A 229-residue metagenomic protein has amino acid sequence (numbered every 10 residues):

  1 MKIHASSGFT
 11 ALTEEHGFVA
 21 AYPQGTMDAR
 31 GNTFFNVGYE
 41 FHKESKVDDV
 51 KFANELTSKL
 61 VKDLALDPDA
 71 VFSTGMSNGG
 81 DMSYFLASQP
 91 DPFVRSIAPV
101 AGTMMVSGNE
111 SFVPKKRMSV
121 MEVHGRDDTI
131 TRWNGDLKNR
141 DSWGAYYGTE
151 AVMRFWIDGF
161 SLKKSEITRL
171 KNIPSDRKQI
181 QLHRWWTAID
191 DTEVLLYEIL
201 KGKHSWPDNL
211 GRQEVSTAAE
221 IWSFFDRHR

Functional and structural regions predicted by a protein language model:
M1-F72, M76, D81-Q89, P114 (+1 more regions): Serine-hydrolase catalytic machinery in alpha/beta-hydrolase-like enzymes
H4-F9, T103-F112, R177-W185: Alpha-helical scaffolding within the catalytic cores of extracellular/periplasmic polymer-degrading hydrolases
P92-M104, M118-S119: A conserved short beta-strand
K115-V120, D190-V194: Short, proline-enriched alpha-helix->beta-strand connector loops that line the catalytic pocket of alpha/beta-hydrolase
E122-H124: Short beta-strand/loop motif that positions the catalytic acidic residue of the alpha/beta-hydrolase fold
R126-E193, D208-V215: Active-site-adjacent alpha-helix of alpha/beta-hydrolase-fold enzymes
K201-S205: Histidine-bearing beta->alpha loop at or near hydrolase active sites
Q213-R229: Catalytic active-site module of serine/aspartate enzymes centered on a nucleophile-bearing elbow/loop
